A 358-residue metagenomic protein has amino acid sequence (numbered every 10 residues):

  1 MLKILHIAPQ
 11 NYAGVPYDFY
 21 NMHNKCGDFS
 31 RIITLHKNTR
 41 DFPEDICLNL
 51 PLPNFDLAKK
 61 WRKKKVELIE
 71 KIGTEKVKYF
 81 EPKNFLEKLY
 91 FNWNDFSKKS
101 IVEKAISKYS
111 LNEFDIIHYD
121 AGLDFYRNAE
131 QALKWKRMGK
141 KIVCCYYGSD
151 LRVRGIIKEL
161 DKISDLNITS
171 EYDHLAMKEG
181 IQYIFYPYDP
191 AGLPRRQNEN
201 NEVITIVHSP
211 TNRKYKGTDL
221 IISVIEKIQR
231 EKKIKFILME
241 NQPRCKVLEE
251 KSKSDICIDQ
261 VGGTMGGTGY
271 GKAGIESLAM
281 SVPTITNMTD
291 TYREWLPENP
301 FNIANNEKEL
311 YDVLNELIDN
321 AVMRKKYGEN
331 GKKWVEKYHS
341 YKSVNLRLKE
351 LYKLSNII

Functional and structural regions predicted by a protein language model:
K3-A8, Y90-N94, S107-R127, V143: Short N-terminal targeting/anchoring amphipathic segment
L5, Q197-K216, I222: Conserved donor-binding/catalytic core segment of Leloir-type glycosyltransferases
I116-G122, A132-R152, N167-T169: Active-site proximal beta-strand in glycosyltransferases
V143, D150-L151, D161-R196, N201: Donor nucleotide-sugar binding/catalytic pocket of nucleotide-sugar-dependent glycosyltransferases
S252-G266, V282: Acidic donor-binding loop of glycosyltransferase active sites
S277-T286: Short hydrophobic beta-strand element within catalytic cores of glycosyltransferases and related nucleotide-activated
R293-N315: Change "using UDP/GDP/dTDP sugars" to "using nucleotide sugars
V322-L354: A charged, aromatic-enriched C-terminal amphipathic alpha-helix characteristic of glycosyltransferases across folds
